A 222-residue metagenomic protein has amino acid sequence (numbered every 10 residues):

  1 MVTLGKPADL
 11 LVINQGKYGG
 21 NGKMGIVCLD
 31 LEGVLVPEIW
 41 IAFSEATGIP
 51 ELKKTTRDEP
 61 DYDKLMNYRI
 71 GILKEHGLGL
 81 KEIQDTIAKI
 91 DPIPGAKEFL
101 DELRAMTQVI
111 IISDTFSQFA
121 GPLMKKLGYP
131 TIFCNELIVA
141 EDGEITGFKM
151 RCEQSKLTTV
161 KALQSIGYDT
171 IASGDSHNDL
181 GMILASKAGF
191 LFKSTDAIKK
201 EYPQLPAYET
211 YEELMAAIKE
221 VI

Functional and structural regions predicted by a protein language model:
M1-K23: N-terminal amphipathic/basic-hydrophobic helices that include classical n-h-c signal peptides and signal-anchor
G25-E136, E141: Alpha-helical substrate-recognition element adjacent to the catalytic core
D101, K161, L180-G181: Alpha-helical segments flanking ligand/cofactor-binding loops in enzyme cores
V109-D114, Y168-E209: Acidic, Mg2+-coordinating phosphoryl-transfer loop and its flanking beta/alpha structural elements, shared across
S117-G121, D179-L180, M215: Short, well-ordered alpha-helical microsegments
Q118-T170, E201: Substrate-recognition "cap/lid" segment bordering the active-site pocket of phosphatases
C134-V139, S194-I198, E212-L214: Short, acidic/turn-prone active-site loops that include or flank metal/cofactor- and phosphate-binding residues
A217-I222: Short amphipathic alpha-helix with an adjacent loop that forms part of the alpha/beta core around
